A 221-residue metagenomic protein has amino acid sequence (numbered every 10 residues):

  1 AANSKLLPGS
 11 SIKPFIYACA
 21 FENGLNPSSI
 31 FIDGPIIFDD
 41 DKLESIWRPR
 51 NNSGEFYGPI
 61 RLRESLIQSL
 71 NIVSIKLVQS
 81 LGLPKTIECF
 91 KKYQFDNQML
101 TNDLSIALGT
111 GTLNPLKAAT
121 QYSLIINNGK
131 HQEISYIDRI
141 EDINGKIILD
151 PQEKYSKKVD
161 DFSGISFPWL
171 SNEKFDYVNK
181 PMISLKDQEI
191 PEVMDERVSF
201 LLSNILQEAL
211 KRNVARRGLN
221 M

Functional and structural regions predicted by a protein language model:
A1, I12, E64, Q68 (+1 more regions): A penicillin-recognizing enzyme superfamily signal
A2-P59, Q132-K154: Short, glycine/proline-biased beta-turn/loop segments that scaffold the active-site neighborhood
L6, I75, A107, Q188-I190: Generic recognition of flexible, low-complexity loop/linker segments
L7-P14, E55-Y57, K91-K92, T101-L104 (+3 more regions): Glycine-rich loops and low-complexity Gly/Arg-rich segments that provide flexible linkers or classic glycine-based
F31-I36, D40, P49-N127, R197-L201 (+1 more regions): Active-site-adjacent helix/loop patches that line small-molecule binding or acyl-intermediate pockets
